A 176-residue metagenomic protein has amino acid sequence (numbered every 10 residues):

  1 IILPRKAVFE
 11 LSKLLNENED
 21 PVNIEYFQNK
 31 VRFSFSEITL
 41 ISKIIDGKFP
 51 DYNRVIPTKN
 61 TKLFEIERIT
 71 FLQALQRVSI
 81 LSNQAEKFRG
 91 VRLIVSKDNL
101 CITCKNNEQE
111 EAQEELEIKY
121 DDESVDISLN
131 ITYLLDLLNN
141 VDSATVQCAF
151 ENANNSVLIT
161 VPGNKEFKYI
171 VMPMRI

Functional and structural regions predicted by a protein language model:
I1-I45, N60-I176: DNA polymerase processivity clamps
N53: DNA-contacting surface of Y-family translesion DNA polymerases
